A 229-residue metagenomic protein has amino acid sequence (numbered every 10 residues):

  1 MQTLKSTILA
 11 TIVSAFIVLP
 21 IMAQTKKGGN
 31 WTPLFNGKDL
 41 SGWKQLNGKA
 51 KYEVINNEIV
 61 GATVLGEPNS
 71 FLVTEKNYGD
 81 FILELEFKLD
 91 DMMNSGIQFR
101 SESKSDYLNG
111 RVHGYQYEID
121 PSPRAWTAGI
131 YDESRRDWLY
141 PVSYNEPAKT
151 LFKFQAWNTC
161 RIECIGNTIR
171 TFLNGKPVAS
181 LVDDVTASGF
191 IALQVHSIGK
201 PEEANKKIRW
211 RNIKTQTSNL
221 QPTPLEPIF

Functional and structural regions predicted by a protein language model:
M1-K26: Bacterial Sec-dependent N-terminal signal peptides
Q24-F229: Carbohydrate-interacting regions of secretory-pathway proteins
